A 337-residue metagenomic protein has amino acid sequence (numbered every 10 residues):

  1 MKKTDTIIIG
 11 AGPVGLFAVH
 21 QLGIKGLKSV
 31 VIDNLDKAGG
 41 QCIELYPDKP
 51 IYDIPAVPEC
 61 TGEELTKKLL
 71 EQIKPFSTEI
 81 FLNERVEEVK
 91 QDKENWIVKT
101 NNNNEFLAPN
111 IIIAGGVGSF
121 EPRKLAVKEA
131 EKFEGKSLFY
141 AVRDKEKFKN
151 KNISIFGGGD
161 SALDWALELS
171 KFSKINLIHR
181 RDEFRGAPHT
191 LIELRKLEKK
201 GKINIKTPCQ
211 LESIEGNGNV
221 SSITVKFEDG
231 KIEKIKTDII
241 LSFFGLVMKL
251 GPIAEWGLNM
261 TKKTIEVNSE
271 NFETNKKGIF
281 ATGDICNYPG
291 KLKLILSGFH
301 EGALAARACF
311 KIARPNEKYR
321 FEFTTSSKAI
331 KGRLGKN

Functional and structural regions predicted by a protein language model:
M1-I9, I24-K25, V30, K37 (+6 more regions): FAD-binding core/adjacent interface of flavoenzyme oxidoreductases
K2-K3, I8-D36, E134-A187, K231-E233 (+2 more regions): Rossmann-like dinucleotide/flavin-binding elements
D36-C60, A187-E193: Conserved N-terminal glycine-rich FAD pyrophosphate-binding loop of Rossmann-like flavoproteins
Y52-E59, V127-E129, L294-L296: Short glycine-enriched, charge-decorated loop/helix-capping segments at active-site entrances that position
I54-F81: Conserved FAD-binding subdomain of flavin-dependent enzymes
I73-T100, E105-A108, S170-S269, K318-T324: A Rossmann-like FAD-binding core segment of flavoenzymes
F310-N337: Active-site-proximal substrate-binding core of FAD-dependent oxidoreductases
